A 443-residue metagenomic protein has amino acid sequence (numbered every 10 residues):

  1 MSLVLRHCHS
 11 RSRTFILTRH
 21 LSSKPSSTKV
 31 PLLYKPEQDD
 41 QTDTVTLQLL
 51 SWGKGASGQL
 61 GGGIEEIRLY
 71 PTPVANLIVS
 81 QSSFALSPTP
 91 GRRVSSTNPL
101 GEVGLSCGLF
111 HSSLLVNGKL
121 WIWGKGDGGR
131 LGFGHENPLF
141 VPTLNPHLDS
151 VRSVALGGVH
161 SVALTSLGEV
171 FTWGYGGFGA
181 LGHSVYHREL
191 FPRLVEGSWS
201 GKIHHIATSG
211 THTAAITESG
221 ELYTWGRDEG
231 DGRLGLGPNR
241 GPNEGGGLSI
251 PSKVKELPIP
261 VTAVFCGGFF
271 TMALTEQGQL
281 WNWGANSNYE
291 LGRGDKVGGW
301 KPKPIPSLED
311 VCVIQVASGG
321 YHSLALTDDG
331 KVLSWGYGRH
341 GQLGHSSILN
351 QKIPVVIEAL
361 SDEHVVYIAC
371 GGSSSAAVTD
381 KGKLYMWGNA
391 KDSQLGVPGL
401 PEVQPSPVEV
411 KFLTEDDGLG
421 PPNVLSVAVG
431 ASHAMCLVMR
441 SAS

Functional and structural regions predicted by a protein language model:
M1-E37: N-terminal mitochondrial targeting presequence
K35-D39, D43-V45, L49-Y70, S82-S83 (+9 more regions): Short glycine/serine- and acidic-residue-enriched loop/turn motifs that recur at repeat junctions
S51, H111-L114, I122, H160-A163 (+10 more regions): Conserved core positions of repeat-based scaffolds
I64, N98, S106, H135-P138 (+16 more regions): Conserved loop/turn at the beginning of each blade in beta-propeller domains
G104, G108-W225, D231-R233: A generic tandem-repeat structural signature
S106, L114, T143, A155 (+13 more regions): Conserved beta-strand position repeated across blades of beta-propeller domains
K119, S166-E169, F178, H205 (+12 more regions): Tandem repeat domain/solenoid detector
K383-L384, N389, L400, P405-S443: Blade-level signature of beta-propeller repeat domains, shared across WD40, Kelch, NHL, RCC1 and BNR/Asp-box propellers
